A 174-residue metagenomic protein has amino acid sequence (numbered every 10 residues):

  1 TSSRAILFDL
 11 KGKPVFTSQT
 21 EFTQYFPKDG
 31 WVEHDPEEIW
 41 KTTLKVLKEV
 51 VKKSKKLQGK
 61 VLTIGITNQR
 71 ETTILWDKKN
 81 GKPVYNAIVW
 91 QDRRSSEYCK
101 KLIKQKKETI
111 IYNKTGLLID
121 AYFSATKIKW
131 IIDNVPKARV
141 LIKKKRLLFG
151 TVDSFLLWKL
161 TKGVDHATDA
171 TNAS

Functional and structural regions predicted by a protein language model:
T1-Y85, E97, N113: N-terminal glycine/serine-rich phosphate-binding loop of ATP-dependent small-molecule kinases, especially carbohydrate
I39-V46, S95-Y98, K107, K127 (+2 more regions): General structural feature for long, well-ordered alpha-helical segments within catalytic domains of soluble enzymes
K52-K56, K104, D133, K137-V140: Secondary-structure boundary motif
K60-L62, N86-A87, L141-R146: Short active-site oxyanion
G81-V84, Q105-E108, L141-I142: Conserved beta-loop-beta connector loops within the AMP-binding
D92: Carbohydrate-associated surface elements
K100-T109, G163-D165: Glycine-rich phosphate-binding segment of PLP-dependent enzymes
I111-S174: Gly/Ser/Thr-rich active-site cleft segment
